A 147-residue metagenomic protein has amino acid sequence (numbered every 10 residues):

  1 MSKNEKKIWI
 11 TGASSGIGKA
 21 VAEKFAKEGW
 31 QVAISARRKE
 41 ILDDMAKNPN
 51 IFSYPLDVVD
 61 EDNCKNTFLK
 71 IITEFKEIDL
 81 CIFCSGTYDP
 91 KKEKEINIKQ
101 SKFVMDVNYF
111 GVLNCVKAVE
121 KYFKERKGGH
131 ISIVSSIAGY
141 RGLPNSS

Functional and structural regions predicted by a protein language model:
S14-S15: Conserved glycine-rich cofactor-binding loop
E28-M45: Conserved glycine-rich Rossmann-like NAD(P)H-binding loop of the short-chain dehydrogenase/reductase
N48-D62: Rossmann-fold cofactor-recognition segment
C84-D89: Conserved NAD(P)H cofactor-binding loop of Rossmann-fold oxidoreductase domains
K92-E93, N97-M105: Substrate-binding pocket helix/loop in short-chain dehydrogenase/reductase
K94, R141-S147: Active-site loop immediately N-terminal to the catalytic Tyr-X3-Lys motif of short-chain dehydrogenase/reductase
S136: Residue(s) in the substrate-gating loop at a strand-loop-helix junction that position the organic substrate next
